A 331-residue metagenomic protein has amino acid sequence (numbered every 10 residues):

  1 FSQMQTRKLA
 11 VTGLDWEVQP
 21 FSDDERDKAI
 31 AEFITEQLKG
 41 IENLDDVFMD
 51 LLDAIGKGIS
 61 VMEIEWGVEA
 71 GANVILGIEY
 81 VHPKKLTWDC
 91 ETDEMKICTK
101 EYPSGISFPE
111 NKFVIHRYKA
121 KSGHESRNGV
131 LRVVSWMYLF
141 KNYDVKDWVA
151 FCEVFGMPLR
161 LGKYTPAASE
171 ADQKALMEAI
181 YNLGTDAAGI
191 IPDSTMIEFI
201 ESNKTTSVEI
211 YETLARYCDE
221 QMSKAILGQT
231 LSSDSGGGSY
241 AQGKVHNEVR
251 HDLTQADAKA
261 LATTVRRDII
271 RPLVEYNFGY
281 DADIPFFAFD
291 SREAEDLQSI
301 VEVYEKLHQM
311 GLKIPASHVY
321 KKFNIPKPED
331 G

Functional and structural regions predicted by a protein language model:
Q3-A188, D193, E329-D330: Structured, contiguous alpha/beta core segments that scaffold functional sites
V18-P20, Y80, W88-C90, I191-D193 (+6 more regions): Generic structural "secondary-structure junction" signal
A29, G71-L76, A171-K174, E198-N203 (+3 more regions): Short, solvent-exposed polar/charged micro-motifs at secondary-structure junctions
L44-V47, S207, Y211, H251-A258: Alpha-helix N-cap/helix-initiation motif
I78, L214, L253: Short, glycine/acidic-rich beta->alpha junctions
G162, I200-S207, H246-T254: Glycine- and acidic
A167, A171, A175-L183, A188 (+2 more regions): Long, well-ordered mid-to-C-terminal structural blocks that present hydrophobic/aromatic surfaces
Y217-G331: C-terminal helix-loop subdomains that flank or include functional centers
